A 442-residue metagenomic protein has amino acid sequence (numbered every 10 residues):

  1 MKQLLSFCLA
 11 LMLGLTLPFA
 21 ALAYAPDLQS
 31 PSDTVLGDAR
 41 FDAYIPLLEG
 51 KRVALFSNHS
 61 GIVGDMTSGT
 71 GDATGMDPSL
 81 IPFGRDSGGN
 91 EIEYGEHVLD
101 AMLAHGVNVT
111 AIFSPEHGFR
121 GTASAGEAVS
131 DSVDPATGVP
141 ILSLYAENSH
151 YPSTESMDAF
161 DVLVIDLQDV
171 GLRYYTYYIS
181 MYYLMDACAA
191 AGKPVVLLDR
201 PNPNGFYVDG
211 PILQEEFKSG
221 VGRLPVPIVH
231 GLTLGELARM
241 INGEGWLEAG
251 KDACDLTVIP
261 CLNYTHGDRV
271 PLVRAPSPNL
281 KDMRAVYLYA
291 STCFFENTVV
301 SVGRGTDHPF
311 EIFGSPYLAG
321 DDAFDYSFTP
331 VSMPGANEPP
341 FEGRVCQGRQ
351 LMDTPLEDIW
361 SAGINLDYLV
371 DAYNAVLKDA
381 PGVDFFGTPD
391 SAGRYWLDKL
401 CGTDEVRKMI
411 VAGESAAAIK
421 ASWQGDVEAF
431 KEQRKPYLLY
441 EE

Functional and structural regions predicted by a protein language model:
C8-A20: Bacterial N-terminal signal peptides
N108-E116, L198: Short internal beta-strands
G121-A125, V196-K218: Glycine-rich, charge-decorated loop segments at or immediately adjacent to ligand/cofactor-binding or catalytic sites
G126, S130-A159, L172: Glycine-rich oxoanion-binding loops at beta->alpha junctions
D169-M181: Glycine/threonine-rich flexible loop motifs
K218-T292: Conserved anion/nucleotide-ligand pocket segment
L262-Q347: Glycine-rich, aromatic-lined ligand/substrate-binding cores of catalytic and carbohydrate-binding domains
P309, G314-S422, E442: Conserved functional hotspot residues or short segments at active or partner-binding sites across diverse domains
